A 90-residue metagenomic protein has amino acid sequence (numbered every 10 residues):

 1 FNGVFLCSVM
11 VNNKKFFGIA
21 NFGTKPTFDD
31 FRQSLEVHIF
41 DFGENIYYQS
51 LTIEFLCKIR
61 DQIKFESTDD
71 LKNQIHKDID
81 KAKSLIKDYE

Functional and structural regions predicted by a protein language model:
F1-E90: Phosphate/ribose-recognition catalytic cores of enzymes acting on nucleotide-derived substrates
